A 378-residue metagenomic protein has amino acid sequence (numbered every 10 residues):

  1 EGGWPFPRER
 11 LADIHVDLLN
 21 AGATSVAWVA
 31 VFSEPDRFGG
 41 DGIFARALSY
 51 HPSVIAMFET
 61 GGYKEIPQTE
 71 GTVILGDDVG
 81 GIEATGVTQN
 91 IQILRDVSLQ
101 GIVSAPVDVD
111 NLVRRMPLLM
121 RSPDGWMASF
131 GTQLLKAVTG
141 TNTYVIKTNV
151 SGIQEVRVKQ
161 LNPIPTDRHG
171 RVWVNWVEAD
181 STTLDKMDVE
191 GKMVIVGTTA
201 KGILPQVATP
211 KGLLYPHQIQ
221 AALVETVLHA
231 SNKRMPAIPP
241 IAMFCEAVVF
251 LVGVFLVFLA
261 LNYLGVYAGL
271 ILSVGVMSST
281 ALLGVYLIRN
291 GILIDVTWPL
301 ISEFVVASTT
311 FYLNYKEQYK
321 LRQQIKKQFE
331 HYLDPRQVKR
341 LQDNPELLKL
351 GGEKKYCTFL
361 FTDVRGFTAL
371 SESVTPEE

Functional and structural regions predicted by a protein language model:
E1-N162, V189-Y267: Non-transmembrane functional regions of envelope-associated proteins
A12-D13, G40-G42, S181-T182, N344-L347: A generic local structural motif
V16, Q160-M187: Protease-associated
W126, F130-Q133, I219, L223 (+4 more regions): Generic recognition of stable, solvent-exposed alpha-helical segments in well-folded globular domains
M187-E190, G352: A structural signal for short secondary-structure junctions
P205-V207, G269-I271, L350, T368-S371: Extended hydrophobic-aromatic, low-complexity segments
T226-R336: Transmembrane alpha-helices and their extracellular/periplasmic helix-loop junctions in integral membrane proteins
Q318-E378: Juxtacatalytic helix/coil linker segments that couple regulatory or sensory modules to the catalytic cores
